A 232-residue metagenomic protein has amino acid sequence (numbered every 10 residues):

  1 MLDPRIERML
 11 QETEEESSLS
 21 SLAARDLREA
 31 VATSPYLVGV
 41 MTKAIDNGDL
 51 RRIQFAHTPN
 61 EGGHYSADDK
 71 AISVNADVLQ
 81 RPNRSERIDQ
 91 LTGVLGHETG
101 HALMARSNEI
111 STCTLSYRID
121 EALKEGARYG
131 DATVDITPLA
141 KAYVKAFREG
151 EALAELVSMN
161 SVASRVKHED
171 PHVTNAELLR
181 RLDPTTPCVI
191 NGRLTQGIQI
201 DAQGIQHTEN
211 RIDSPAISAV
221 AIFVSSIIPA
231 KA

Functional and structural regions predicted by a protein language model:
M1-P4, R8, V74, A154 (+1 more regions): Non-Sec secretion/translocation targeting segments of pathogen effectors
M1-P59: A metal-dependent hydrolase signature that marks the N-terminal structural subdomain at the beginning of catalytic folds
L22, D26, A32-Y36, Q90 (+3 more regions): Extracytoplasmic/secreted proteins, especially bacterial periplasmic and envelope-associated proteins
K43-R81, S85-R87: Catalytic zinc-binding patch centered on the HExxH motif and its immediate surroundings that defines zinc-dependent
R87-M104: Short alpha-helix carrying the canonical HExxH Zn2+-binding catalytic motif
D89, A105-F147, E151: Post-HEXXH active-site segment of zinc metalloproteases
G100-E109, M159-K167: Sec-exported extracytoplasmic/periplasmic mature domains
I136-A232: Long, well-structured alpha-helical subdomains associated with metal-dependent extracellular/ecto-lumenal hydrolases
